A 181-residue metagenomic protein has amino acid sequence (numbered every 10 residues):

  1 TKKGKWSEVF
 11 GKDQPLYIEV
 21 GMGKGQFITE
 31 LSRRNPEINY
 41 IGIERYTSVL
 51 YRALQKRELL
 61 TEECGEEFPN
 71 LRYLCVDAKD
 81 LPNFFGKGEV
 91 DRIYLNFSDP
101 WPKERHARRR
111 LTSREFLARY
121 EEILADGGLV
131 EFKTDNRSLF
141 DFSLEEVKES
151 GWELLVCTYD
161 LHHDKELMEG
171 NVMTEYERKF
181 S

Functional and structural regions predicted by a protein language model:
T1-I18, Q26-R33: S-adenosyl-L-methionine
G23: Conserved glycine-rich SAM-binding loop
Y46: Conserved SAM/SAH-binding beta-strand->alpha-helix loop
R57-K87: S-adenosyl-L-methionine
N83-R92, F97: A short acidic, Gly/Pro-enriched loop at the edge of an enzyme's catalytic core that lines a small-molecule cofactor
T112-D126: A short glycine-rich, Lys/Arg-flanked "PGG" loop and its adjoining helix->strand segment in the class I
D126-T134: Conserved beta-strand signature within the Rossmann-like core of class I S-adenosyl-L-methionine
S143-E145, E149-S181: Class I S-adenosyl-L-methionine
